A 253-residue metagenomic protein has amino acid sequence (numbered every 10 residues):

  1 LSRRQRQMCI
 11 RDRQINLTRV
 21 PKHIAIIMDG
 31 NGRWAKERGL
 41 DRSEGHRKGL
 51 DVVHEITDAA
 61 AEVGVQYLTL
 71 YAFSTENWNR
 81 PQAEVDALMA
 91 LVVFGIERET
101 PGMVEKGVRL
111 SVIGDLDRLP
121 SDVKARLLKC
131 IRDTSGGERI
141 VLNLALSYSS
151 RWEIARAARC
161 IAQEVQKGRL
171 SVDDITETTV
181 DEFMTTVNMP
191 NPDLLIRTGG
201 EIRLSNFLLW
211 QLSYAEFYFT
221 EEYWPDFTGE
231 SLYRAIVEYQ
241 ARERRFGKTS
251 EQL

Functional and structural regions predicted by a protein language model:
L1: BZIP DNA-binding basic region
R4-L253: Flexible, compositionally biased loop and terminal segments
